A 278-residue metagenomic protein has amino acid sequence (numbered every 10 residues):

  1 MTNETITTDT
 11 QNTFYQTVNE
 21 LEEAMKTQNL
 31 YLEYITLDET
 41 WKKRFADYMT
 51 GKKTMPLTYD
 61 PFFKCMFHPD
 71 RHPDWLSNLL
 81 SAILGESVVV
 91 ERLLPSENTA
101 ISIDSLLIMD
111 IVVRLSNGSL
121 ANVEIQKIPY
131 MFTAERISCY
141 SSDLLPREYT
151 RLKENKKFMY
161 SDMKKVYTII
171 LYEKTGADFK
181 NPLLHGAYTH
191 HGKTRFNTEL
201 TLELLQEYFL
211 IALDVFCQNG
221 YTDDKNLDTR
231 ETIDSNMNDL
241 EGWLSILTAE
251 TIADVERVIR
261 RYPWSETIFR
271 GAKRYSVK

Functional and structural regions predicted by a protein language model:
M1-K278: Elongated, amphipathic alpha-helical interaction scaffolds
